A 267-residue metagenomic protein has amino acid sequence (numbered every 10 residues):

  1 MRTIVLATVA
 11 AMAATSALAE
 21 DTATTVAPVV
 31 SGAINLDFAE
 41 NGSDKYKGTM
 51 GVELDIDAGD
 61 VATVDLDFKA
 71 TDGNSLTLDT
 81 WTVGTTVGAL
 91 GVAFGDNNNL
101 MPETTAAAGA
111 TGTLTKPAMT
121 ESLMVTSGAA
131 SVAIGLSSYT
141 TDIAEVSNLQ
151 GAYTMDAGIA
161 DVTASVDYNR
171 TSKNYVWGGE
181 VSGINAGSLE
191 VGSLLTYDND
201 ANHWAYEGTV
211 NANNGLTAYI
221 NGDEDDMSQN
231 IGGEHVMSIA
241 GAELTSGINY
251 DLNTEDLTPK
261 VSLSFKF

Functional and structural regions predicted by a protein language model:
M1-F267: Outer-membrane beta-barrel proteins
